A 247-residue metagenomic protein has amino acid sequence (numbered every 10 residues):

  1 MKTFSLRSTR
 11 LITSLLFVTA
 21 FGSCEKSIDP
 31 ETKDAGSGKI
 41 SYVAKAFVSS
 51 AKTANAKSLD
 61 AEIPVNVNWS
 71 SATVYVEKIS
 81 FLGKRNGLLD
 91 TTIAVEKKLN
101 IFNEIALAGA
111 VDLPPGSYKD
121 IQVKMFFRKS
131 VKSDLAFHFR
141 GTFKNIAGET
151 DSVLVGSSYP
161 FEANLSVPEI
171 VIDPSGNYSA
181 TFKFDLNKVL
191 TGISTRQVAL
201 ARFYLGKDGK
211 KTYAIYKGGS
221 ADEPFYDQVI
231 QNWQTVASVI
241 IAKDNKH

Functional and structural regions predicted by a protein language model:
K2-I12: Bacterial N-terminal signal peptides that target proteins for export
L11-S14, N66: Generic hydrophobic alpha-helical membrane-segment signal
A20-S23: C-terminal motif of bacterial Sec signal peptides marking the signal peptidase cleavage site
E25-H247: A short, solvent-exposed, low-complexity linear motif enriched for acidic/polar residues with Pro/Gly/Ser/Thr
